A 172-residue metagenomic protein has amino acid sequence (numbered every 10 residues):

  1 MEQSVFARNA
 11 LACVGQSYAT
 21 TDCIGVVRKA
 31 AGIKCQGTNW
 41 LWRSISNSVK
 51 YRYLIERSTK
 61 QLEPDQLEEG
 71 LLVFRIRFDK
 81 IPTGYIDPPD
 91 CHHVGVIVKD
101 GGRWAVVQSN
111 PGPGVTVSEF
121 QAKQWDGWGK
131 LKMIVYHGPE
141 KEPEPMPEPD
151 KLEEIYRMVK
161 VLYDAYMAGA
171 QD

Functional and structural regions predicted by a protein language model:
M1, P139-D150: Intrinsic-disorder/low-complexity linker and hinge segments
M1-T21: Active-site nucleophile-His-acid catalytic modules used for acyl/amide transfer and hydrolysis across diverse enzymes
V5, D22-K29, E154-R157, V161: Extracytoplasmic/secreted proteins, especially bacterial periplasmic and envelope-associated proteins
N9, C13-Q16, K29-K34, I76 (+1 more regions): Structured segments of extracytoplasmic/periplasmic soluble domains in secreted or envelope-associated proteins
Y18-L41: Active-site nucleophilic cysteine motif
G37-S118: ...with weaker cross-activation on analogous glycine-rich loops/strands in unrelated enzymes
V106-E142: Active-site or metal-binding loop neighborhoods of secreted/extracellular toxin and effector enzymes
M146-D172: Short, low-complexity, charged amphipathic interaction modules
